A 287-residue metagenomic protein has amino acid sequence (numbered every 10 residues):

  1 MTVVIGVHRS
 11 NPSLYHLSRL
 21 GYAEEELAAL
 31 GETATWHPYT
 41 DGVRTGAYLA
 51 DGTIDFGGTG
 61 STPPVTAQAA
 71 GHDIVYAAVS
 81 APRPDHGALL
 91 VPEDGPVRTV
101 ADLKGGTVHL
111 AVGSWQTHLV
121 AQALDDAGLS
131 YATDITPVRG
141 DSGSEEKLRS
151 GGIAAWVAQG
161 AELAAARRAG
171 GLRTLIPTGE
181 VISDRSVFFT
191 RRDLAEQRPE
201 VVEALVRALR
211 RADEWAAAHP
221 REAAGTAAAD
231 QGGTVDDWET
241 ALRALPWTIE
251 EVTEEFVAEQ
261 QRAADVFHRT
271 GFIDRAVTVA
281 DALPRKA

Functional and structural regions predicted by a protein language model:
T2-S130, I135-T136, A154-G160, L175 (+1 more regions): Short, glycine-/small- and polar/acidic-enriched structural segments that line small-molecule recognition paths
L20-G21, G52, G151, G170 (+2 more regions): Short glycine-centered helix-capping/turn motifs at secondary-structure transition points
A28, Q68, D125, R168 (+3 more regions): Short polybasic/polar patches that bind polyanions
L30-T35, Y131-I135, Q231-R243, D274-A280: Short, surface-exposed acidic
T62, G143-A228: Pocket-lining segment of extracytoplasmic ligand-binding domains
G105, R168, P284: Phosphate-coordinating loops and pocket residues in cytosolic domains that bind phosphorylated ligands
R198-F272: Secondary-structure end/capping motifs
H268-A287: Conserved C-terminal helix/tail region of periplasmic/extracytoplasmic solute-binding proteins
